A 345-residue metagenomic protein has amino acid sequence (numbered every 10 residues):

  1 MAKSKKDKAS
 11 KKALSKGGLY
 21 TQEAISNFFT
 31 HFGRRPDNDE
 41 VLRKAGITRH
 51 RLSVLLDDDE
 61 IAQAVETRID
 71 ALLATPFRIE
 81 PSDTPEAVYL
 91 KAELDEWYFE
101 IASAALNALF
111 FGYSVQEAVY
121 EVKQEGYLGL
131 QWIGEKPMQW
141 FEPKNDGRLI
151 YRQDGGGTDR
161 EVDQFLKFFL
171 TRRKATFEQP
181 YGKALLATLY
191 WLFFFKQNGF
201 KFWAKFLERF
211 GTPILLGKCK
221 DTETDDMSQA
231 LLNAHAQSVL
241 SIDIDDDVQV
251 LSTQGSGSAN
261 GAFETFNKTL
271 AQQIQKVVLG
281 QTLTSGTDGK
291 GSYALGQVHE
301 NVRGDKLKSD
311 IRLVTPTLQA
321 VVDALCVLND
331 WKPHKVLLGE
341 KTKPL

Functional and structural regions predicted by a protein language model:
A2-D37, V41-L52, P81-Q237, I242-D245: Structured, contiguous alpha/beta core segments that scaffold functional sites
D57: Short, surface-exposed loop/strand segments
A62-A71, I79: Binding/recognition "hotspot" determinant
R78, S82, S258-A262, F266 (+2 more regions): Conserved aromatic-histidine-acidic binding/catalytic patches
P81, N145, Q254-G255, T287 (+1 more regions): Solvent-exposed, flexible loop/coil residues
L106, T269-L345: C-terminal helix-loop subdomains that flank or include functional centers
L207-I214, D245-Q254, L283, A294-N301 (+1 more regions): Short acidic (Asp/Glu) and glycine-rich catalytic loops that position anionic groups and cofactors
C219-G286: Long, contiguous, structured domain-core segments that constitute the functional module of a protein
